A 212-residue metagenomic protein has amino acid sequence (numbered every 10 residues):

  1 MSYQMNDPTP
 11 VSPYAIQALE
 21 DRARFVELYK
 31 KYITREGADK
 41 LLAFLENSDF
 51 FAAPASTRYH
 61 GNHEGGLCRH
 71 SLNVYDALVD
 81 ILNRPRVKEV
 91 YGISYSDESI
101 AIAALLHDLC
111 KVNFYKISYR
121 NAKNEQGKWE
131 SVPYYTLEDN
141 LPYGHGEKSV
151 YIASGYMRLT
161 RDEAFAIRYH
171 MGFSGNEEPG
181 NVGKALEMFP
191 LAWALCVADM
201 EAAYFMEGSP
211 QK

Functional and structural regions predicted by a protein language model:
S2-E125, W129-E130: Acidic/His-rich, divalent-metal-binding segments that scaffold phosphate/diphosphate chemistry
G61-H63, R69, I81, V90-Q211: Divalent metal-dependent catalytic cores for phosphoryl transfer on phosphate-bearing substrates
